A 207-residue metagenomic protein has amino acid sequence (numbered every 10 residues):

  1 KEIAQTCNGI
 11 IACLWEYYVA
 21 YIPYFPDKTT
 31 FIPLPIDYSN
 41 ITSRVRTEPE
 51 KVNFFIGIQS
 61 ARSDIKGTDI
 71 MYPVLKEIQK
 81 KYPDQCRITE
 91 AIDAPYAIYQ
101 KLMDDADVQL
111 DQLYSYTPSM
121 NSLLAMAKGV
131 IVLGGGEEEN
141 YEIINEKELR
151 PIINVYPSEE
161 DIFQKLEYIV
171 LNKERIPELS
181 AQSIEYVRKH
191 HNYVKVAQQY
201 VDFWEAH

Functional and structural regions predicted by a protein language model:
K1-T29, Y38, P73: A short, active-site helix/loop in glycosyltransferases that binds the activated sugar's phosphate group
I32, I36, N40-K66, Y72: Conserved donor-binding/catalytic core segment of Leloir-type glycosyltransferases
F54, Y72-Q100: A conserved nucleotide-sugar
Q100, S122-A127, Y141-E142: Short alpha-helical segment that forms part of, or immediately flanks, the ligand-binding pocket in carbohydrate-active
D104-T117, V130: Acidic donor-binding loop of glycosyltransferase active sites
I131-E138: Short hydrophobic beta-strand element within catalytic cores of glycosyltransferases and related nucleotide-activated
Y141-L166: Change "using UDP/GDP/dTDP sugars" to "using nucleotide sugars
E174-E205: A charged, aromatic-enriched C-terminal amphipathic alpha-helix characteristic of glycosyltransferases across folds
